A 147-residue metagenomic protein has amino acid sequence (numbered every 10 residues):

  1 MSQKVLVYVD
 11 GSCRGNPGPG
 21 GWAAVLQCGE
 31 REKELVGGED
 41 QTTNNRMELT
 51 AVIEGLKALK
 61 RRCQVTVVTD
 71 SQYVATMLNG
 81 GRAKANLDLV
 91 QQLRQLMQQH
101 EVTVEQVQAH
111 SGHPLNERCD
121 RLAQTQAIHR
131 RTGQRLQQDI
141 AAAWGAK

Functional and structural regions predicted by a protein language model:
M1-Q3: A short acidic-Thr-Gly-centered motif at the start of a beta-strand
V5-P19, T50-L122, Q126-A127, R131 (+2 more regions): RNase H catalytic domain
G18-G20, L35-V36: Short, glycine/acidic-enriched capping/hinge loops at junctions between secondary-structure elements
G20-C28: Short beta-strand scaffold segments in enzyme catalytic cores
Q27-E32, D70-Q72: Short connector loops/turns at beta-strand edges and beta->alpha or beta->beta junctions
G29-M47: A short, polar/acidic, helix/strand-boundary loop motif
